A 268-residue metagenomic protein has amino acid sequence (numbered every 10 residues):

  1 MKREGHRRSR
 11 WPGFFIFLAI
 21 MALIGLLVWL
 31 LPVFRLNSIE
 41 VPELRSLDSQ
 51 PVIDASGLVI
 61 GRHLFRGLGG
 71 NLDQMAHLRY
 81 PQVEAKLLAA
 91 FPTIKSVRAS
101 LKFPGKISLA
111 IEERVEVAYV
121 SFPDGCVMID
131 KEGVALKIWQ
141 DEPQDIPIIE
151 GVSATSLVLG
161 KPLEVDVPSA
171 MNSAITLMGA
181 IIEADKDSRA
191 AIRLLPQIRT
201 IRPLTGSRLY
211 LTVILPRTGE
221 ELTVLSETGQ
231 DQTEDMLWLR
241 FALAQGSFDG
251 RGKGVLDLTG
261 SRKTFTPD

Functional and structural regions predicted by a protein language model:
M1-E40, Q50, A55, H63-R66 (+4 more regions): Charged, solvent-exposed interaction patches on well-folded alpha/beta domains that mediate macromolecular contacts
L44-L47: Short glycine-enriched loops at secondary-structure junctions
